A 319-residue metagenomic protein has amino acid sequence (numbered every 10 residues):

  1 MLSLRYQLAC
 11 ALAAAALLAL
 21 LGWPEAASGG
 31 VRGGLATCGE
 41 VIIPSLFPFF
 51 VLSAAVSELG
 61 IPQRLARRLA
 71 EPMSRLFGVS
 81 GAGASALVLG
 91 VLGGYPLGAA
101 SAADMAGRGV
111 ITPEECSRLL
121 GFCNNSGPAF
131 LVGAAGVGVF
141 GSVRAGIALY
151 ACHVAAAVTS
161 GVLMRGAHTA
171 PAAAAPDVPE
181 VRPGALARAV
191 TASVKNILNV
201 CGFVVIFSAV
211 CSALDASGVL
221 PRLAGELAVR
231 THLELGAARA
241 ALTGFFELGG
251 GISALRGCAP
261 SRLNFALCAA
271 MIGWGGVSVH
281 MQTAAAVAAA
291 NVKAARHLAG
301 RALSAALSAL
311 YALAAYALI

Functional and structural regions predicted by a protein language model:
M1-G22, P183-V205: Hydrophobic transmembrane alpha-helices of multi-pass small-molecule transporters
L8-A27, F49-G60, M164-A167, F207-V219 (+1 more regions): Structural signal for alpha-helical transmembrane segments and their membrane-water exit/capping regions in multi-pass
E25-A36, L220-E226: Membrane-interface helix termini and inter-helical loops of multi-pass transporters
V41-S53, F130, N196-S212, A309: Hydrophobic alpha-helical transmembrane segments in multi-pass membrane proteins
I61, V190, V194-C268: Transmembrane helical segments that form the transport core of multi-pass membrane transport proteins
L76-F140, A240-A259, L263-N291: Alpha-helical membrane segments and immediately flanking helix-loop junctions that form or couple to the substrate/ion
F140-P179, A284-I319: Juxtamembrane and boundary regions of transmembrane helices in multi-pass small-molecule transporters and channels
H168-A192, G225: Intrinsically disordered, low-complexity non-transmembrane regions of multi-pass membrane transporters
